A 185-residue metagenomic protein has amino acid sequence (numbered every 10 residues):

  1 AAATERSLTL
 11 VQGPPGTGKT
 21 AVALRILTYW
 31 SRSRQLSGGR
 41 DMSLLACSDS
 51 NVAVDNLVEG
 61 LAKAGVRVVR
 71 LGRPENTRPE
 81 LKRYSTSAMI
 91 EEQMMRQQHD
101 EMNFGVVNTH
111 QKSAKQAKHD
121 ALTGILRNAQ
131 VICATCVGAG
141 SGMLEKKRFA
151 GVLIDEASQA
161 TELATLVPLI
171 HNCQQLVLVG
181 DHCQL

Functional and structural regions predicted by a protein language model:
A1-Q12: Conserved pre-motif I regulatory segment
L10-Q12, L45-A46, V69, L176-V179: Short hydrophobic alpha-helical runs that function as membrane-insertion/retention elements
G13, R73, E156: The Walker A (P-loop) glycine that initiates the GxxxxGKT/S ATP-binding motif of P-loop NTPases
G16: Walker A (P-loop) phosphate-binding loop of P-loop NTPases
K19-T20: Conserved lysine of the Walker
T28, R32-V152: Conserved P-loop NTPase motor core of helicases/translocases
R34, S50, V137-L185: Conserved helicase motor core of SF1/SF2 NTP-dependent helicases
